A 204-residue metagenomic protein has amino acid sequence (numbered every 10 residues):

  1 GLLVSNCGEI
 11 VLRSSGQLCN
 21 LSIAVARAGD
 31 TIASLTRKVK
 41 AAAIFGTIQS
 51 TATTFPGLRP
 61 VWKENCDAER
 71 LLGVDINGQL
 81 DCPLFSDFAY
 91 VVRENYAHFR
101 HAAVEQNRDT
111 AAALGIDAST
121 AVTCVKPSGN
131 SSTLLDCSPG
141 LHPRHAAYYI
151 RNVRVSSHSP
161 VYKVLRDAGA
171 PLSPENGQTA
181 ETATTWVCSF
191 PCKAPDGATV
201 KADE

Functional and structural regions predicted by a protein language model:
G1-L2, N6-S15, I23, A43-L58 (+3 more regions): Catalytic alpha/beta core of large soluble enzyme barrels
L2, G16-C19, R37-K40, D67-N77 (+4 more regions): Conserved active-site and cofactor/substrate-binding residues in soluble primary-metabolism enzymes
I10-S14, A26-A28, I32-T36, W62-G73 (+3 more regions): Hydrophobic alpha-helical scaffolding
L18-A33, D81-E94, H145-N152, P195-T199: Charged, low-complexity surface segments at secondary-structure and domain boundaries
A33-S50, E94: An acidic intrinsically disordered interaction segment
T53-K63, L71, G78-P127: Internal maturation/activation junctions in enzymes
L80, R100, V104-A111, L135-S138 (+3 more regions): Short, well-ordered alpha-helical packing segments
